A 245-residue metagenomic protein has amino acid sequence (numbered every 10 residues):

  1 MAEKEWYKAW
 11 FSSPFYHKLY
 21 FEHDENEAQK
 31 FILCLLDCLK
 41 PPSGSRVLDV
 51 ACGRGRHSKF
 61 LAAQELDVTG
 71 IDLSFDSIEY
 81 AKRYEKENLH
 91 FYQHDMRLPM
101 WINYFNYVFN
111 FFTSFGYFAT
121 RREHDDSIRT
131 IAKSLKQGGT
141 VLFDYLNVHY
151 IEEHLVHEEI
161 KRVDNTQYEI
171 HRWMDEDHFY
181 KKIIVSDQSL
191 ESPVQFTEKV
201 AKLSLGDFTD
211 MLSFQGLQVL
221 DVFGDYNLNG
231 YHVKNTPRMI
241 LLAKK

Functional and structural regions predicted by a protein language model:
M1-P42: Conserved class I S-adenosyl-L-methionine
G44-A51: Conserved class I S-adenosyl-L-methionine
R56-L98: Class I SAM-dependent methyltransferase SAM/SAH-binding core
R97-V108: A short acidic, Gly/Pro-enriched loop at the edge of an enzyme's catalytic core that lines a small-molecule cofactor
N106-R122: A short SAM/SAH-binding and catalytic strip from SAM-dependent methyltransferases
R122, L142-M211: SAM-dependent methyltransferase
D125-Q137: A short glycine-rich, Lys/Arg-flanked "PGG" loop and its adjoining helix->strand segment in the class I
L205-K245: C-terminal lobe and adjacent flexible extensions of AdoMet/dcAdoMet transferase-like proteins
